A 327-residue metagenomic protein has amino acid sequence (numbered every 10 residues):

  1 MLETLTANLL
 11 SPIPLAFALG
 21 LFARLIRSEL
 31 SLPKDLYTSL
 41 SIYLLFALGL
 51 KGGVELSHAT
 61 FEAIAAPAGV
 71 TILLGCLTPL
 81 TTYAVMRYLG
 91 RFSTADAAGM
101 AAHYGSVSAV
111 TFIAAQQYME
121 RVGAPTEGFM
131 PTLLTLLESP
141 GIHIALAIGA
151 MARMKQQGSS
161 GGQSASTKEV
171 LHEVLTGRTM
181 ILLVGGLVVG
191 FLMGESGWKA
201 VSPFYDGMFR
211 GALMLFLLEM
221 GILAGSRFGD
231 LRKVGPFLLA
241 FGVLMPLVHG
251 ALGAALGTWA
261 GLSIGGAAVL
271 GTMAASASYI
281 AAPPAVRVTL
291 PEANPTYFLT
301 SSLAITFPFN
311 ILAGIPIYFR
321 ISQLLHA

Functional and structural regions predicted by a protein language model:
M1-A23, S31-K34, F61-A212, F216-M220 (+3 more regions): Alpha-helical transmembrane segments of multi-pass small-molecule/ion transporters
T38-S41, A47: Metallocofactor- and cofactor-centric catalytic cores in central/energy metabolism, strongly enriched
L231-A240: Membrane-helix boundary/juxtamembrane motif in polytopic membrane proteins
